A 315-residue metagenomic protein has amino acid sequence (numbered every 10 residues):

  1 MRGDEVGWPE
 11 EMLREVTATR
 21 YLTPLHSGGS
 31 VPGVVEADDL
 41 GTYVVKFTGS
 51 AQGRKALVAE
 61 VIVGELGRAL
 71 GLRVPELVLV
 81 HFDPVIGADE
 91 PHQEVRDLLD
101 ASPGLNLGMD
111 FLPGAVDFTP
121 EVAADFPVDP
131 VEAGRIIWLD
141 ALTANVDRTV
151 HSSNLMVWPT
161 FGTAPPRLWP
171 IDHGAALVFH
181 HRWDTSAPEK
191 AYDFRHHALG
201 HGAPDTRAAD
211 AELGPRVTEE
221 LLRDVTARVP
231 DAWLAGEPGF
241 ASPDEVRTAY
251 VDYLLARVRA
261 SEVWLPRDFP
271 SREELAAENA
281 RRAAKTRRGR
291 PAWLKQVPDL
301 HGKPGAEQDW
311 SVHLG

Functional and structural regions predicted by a protein language model:
R2-G3: Allosteric cytosolic regulatory segments
V6-E121, L142-V146, S153, P165-P166 (+3 more regions): Conserved ATP-binding subdomain of kinase catalytic cores across diverse folds
V58-I62, A133-G134, V246: A generic structural signal for residues located within well-ordered alpha-helices of large catalytic or ligand-binding
P103-V131, R135, D299-P304, Q308-H313: Electropositive, surface-exposed helix/loop patches at the edges of structured domains that serve as adaptable
D117-H151, H197-L199, P204, E220-L221 (+1 more regions): Conserved kinase catalytic-core helix
W138-D147, T160, A175, R259: Hydrophobic/aromatic-lined pockets within catalytic cores
T149, N154-F161: Conserved protein-kinase catalytic-loop segment immediately C-terminal to the catalytic Asp of the HRD motif
G162-G315: C-terminal catalytic region of ATP-dependent kinase domains
